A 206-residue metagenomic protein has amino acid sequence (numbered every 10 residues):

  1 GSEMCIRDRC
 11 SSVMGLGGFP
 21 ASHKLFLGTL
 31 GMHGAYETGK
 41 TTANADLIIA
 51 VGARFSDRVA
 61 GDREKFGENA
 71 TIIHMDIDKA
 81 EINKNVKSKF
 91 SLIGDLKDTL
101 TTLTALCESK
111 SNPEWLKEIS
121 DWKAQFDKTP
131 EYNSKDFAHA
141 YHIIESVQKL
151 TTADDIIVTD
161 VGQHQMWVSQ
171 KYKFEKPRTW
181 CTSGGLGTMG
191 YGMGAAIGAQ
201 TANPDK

Functional and structural regions predicted by a protein language model:
G1-I6: Short, small-residue-biased leader/transition segments that mark boundaries at the very start of proteins
R7-S12, A35, H139: Residue-level signal for threonine
D8, D46-I48, T71-I72, D155-I157 (+2 more regions): Beta-sheet entry/capping signal
C10-S12, A50-V51, G94, I157-V161 (+1 more regions): General beta-strand structural signal in soluble alpha/beta enzymes
G15-E118: Glycine-rich, acidic loop regions that bind phosphate or pyrophosphate groups
C107-K110, A202-K206: Short helix-capping/linker segments at secondary-structure and domain boundaries
S120-D205: Active-site diphosphate/adenylate-binding microenvironment
